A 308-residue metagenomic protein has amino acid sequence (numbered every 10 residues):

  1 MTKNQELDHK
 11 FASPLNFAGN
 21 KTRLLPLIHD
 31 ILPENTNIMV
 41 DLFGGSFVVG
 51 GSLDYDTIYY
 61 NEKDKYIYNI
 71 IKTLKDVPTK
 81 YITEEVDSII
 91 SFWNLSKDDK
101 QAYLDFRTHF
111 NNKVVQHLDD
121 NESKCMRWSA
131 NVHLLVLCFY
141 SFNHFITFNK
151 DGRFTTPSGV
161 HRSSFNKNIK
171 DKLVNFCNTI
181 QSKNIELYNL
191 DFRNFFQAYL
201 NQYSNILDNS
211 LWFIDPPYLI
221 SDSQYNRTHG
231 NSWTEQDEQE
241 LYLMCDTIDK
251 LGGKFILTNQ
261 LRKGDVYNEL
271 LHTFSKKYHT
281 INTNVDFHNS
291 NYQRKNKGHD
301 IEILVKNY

Functional and structural regions predicted by a protein language model:
M1-F43, V48-V49, L53: S-adenosyl-L-methionine
T2-R23, T79-F213, L219-N226, E240: SAM-dependent nucleic-acid methyltransferase catalytic core
I31-F92: Conserved S-adenosyl-L-methionine
N35-N37, I206-N209, G252: A general structural motif
F43-V48, L173-V174, R262: Short, polar loop motifs at secondary-structure junctions
G44, K65, N194, Y218 (+1 more regions): Short, glycine/acidic-enriched loop or turn micro-motifs at the edges of active sites
L219-I220, N226, G230-Y308: Long, positively charged, glycine-interspersed low-complexity recognition regions
